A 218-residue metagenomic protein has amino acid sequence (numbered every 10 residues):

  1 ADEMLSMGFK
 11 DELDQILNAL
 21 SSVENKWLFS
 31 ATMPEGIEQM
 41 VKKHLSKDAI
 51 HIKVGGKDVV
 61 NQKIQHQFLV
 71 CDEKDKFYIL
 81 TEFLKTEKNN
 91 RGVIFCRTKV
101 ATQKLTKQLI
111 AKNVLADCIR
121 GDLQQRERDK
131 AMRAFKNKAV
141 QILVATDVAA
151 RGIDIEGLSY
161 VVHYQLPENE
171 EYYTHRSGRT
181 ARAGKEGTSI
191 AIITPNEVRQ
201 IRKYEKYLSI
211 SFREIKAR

Functional and structural regions predicted by a protein language model:
A1-R218: Conserved helicase RecA-like core
